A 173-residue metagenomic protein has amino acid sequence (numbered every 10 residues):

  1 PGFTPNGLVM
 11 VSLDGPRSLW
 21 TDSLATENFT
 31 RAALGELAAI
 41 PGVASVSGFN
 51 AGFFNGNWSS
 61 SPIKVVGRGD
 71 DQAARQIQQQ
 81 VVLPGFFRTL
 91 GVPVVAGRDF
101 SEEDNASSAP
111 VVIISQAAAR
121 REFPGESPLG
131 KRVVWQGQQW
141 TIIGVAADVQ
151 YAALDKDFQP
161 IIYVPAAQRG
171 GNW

Functional and structural regions predicted by a protein language model:
P1-W173: Nucleotide-cofactor and metal-assisted catalytic machinery
